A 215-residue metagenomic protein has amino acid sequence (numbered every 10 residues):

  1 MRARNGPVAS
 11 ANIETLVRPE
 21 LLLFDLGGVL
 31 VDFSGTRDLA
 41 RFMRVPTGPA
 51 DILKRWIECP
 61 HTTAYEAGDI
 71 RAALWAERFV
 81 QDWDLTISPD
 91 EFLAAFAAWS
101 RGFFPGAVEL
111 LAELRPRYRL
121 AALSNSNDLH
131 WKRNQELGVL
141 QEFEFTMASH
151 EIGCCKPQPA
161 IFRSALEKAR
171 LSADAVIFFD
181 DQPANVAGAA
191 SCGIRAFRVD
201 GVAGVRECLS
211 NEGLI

Functional and structural regions predicted by a protein language model:
R2-E20, N127-I215: Asp-based, Mg2+/Mn2+-dependent phosphohydrolase catalytic module
A11-E58, D82, S191-C192: Active-site neighborhood of HAD-like aspartate-dependent phosphohydrolases
D25-G28, G68, L114, A122 (+2 more regions): Generic structural signal for small/hydrophobic residues in well-ordered secondary structure, especially within
R37-R41, P60, L74, R78 (+6 more regions): Alpha-helical elements of Rossmann-like donor-binding domains used by nucleotide-donor carbohydrate transfer enzymes
L39, W75-V80, F96, H130 (+1 more regions): Hydrophobic alpha-helical core bundles mediating ligand binding, dimerization, or RNAP-core interactions
C59, P116-R117, E142: Structured helix-beta-strand junction loops
T62-L93: A metal-dependent, Asp-based hydrolase signature
D90-A121, P159: Short, acidic loop-to-helix structural element flanking the phosphoryl-transfer center in phosphate-processing enzymes
